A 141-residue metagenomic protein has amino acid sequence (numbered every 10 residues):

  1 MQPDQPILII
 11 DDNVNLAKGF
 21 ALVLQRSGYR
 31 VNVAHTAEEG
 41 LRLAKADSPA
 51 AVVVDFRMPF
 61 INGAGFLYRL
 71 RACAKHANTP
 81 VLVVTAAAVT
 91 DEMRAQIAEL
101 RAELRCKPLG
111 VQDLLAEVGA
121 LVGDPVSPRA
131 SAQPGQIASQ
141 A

Functional and structural regions predicted by a protein language model:
A17, P59-F60, Y68, V89: The feature encodes the CheY-like receiver
K18-R26: Charged docking surfaces used in two-component/phosphorelay signaling
V33, F60-I61: Residue-level signal for the "D+5" position in two-component response regulator receiver
V33-A51: Acidic, metal-coordinating helix/loop segments flanking the phosphotransfer/catalytic sites of two-component signaling
D55: Active-site residues of response regulator receiver
V84-T85: Hydrophobic/aromatic residues positioned on beta-strands within the core alpha/beta folds
L109-V118: C-terminal output helix
